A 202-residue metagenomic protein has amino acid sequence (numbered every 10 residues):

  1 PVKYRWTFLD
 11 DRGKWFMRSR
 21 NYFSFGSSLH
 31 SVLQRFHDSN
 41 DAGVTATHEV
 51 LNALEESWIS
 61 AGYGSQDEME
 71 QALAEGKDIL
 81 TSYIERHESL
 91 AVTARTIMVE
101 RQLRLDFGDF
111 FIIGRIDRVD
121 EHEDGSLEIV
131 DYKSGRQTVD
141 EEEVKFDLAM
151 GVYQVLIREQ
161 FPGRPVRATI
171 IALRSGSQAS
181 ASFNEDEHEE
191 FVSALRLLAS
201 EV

Functional and structural regions predicted by a protein language model:
P1-S28: C-terminal, charged and often intrinsically disordered regions of DNA end-processing helicases and nucleases
D11-R20, S39-V44, G64-S65, V139-E142: Short, polar/flexible loop-turn hinges at active-site or ligand-entry regions and domain interfaces
F16-R20, D106, R136-K145, Q160 (+1 more regions): Short, contiguous acidic/charged loop-to-helix segments that flank catalytic cores in large enzymes
N21, F25, L29, A72 (+3 more regions): Hydrophobic (often cysteine-bearing) scaffold residues that line and stabilize catalytic clefts of nucleotide/cofactor
S28-Q102, D106: A non-catalytic, helix-rich entry segment at domain boundaries
S31-H37, T138-A172: Metal-dependent nuclease catalytic cores in nucleic-acid-processing enzymes, especially RNase H-like/related
H48-E49, D124, V155-V202: Metal-dependent nuclease catalytic regions and adjoining charged, substrate-binding loops involved in nucleic-acid end
M98-I157: Non-catalytic protein-protein interaction segments used by genome-maintenance enzymes to assemble and couple activities
